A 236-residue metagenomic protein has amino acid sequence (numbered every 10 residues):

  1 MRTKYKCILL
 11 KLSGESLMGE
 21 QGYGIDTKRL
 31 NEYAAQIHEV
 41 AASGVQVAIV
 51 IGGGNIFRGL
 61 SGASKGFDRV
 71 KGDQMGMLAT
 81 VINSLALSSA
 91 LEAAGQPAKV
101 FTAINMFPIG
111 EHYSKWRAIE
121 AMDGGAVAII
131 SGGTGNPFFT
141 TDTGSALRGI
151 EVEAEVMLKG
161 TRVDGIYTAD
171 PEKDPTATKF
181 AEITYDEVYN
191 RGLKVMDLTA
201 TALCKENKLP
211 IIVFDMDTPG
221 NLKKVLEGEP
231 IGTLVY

Functional and structural regions predicted by a protein language model:
M1-Y236: C-terminal catalytic "cap/lid" subdomain
